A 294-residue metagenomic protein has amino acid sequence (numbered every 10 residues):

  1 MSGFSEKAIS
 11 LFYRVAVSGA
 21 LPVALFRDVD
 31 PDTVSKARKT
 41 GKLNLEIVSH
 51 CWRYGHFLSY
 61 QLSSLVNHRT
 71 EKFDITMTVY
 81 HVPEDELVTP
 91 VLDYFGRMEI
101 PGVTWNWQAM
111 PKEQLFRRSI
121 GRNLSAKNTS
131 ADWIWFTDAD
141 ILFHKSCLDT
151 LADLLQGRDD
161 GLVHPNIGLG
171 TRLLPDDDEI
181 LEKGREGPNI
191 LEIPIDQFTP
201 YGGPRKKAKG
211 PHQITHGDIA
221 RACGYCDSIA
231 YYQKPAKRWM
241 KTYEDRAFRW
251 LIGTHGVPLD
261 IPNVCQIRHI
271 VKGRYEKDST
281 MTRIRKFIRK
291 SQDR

Functional and structural regions predicted by a protein language model:
S2-L25, Q61, S228-R294: C-terminal catalytic/acceptor-binding lobe
S2-S64: N-proximal low-complexity "stem/linker" segments adjacent to membrane-targeting elements
E46-S49, V79, W135: Short hydrophobic beta-strand elements that form part of the catalytic alpha/beta core underpinning NDP-sugar/donor
V66-M110: Acidic donor-binding segment of Leloir-type glycosyltransferases
P111-N128: Glycine-rich, basic loop-to-helix element that forms the pyrophosphate-binding segment of sugar-nucleotide handling
R118-N123, D140-I141, L148, A208-H212 (+1 more regions): Conserved glycosyltransferase catalytic-site signature
D132-L142: Short beta-strand-to-loop acidic/aromatic patch adjacent to the donor-nucleotide binding site
H144-A230: Conserved catalytic core of nucleotide-sugar-dependent glycosyltransferases
